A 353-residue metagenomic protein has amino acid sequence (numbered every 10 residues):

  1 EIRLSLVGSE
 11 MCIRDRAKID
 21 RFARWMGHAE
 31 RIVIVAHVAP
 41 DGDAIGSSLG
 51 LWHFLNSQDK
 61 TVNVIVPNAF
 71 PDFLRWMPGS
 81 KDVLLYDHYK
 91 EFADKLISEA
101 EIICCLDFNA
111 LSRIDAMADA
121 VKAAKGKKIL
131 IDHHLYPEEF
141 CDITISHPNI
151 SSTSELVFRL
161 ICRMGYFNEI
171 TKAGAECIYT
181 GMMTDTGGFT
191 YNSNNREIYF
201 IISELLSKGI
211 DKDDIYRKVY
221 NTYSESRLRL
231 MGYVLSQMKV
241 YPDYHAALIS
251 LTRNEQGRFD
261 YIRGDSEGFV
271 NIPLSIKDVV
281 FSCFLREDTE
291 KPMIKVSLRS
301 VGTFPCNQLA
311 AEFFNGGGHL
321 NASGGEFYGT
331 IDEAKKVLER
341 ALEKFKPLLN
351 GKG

Functional and structural regions predicted by a protein language model:
E1-I13: Single conserved hydrophobic/aromatic residue that forms the stacking wall/gate of nucleotide- or nucleobase-binding
R14-V38, G46-P78, D82-L85, E91-D94 (+4 more regions): Hydrophobic helix-and-loop "lid/oligomerization" segment in the mid-to-C-terminal part of catalytic domains
V38, G42-A44, F108, H133-H134 (+1 more regions): Generic detector of well-ordered alpha-helical packing
G42-S48, L111-D115: Short glycine/serine/threonine-rich phosphate/pyrophosphate-binding segments that cradle anionic phosphate groups
L51-W52, A120-A123, S146-H147, F200: Glycine-rich, phosphate-binding/catalytic loops in enzymes
L84-I143: Active-site cofactor/cluster-binding pocket
F92-D94, A116-A120, T144-H147, Y166-E169 (+2 more regions): A generic local secondary-structure boundary/capping motif
I131-I201: Short alpha-helices
